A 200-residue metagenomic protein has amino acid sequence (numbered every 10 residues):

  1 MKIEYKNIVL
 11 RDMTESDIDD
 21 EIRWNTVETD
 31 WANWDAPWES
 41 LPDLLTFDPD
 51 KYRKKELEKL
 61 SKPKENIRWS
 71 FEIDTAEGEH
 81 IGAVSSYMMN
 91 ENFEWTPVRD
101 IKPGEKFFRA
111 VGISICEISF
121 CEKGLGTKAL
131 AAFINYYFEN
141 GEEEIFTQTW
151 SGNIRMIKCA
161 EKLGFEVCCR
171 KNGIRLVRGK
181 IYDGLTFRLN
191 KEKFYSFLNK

Functional and structural regions predicted by a protein language model:
M1-S119, K180-K200: GNAT-family acyltransferases
D20, A110, K128-A129, E144 (+1 more regions): Amphipathic alpha-helical recognition patches that constitute DNA-binding helices
S40, G152, R175: Positions that flank functional sites
E91, F146-T149, E166-D183: Conserved catalytic-core motifs of GNAT/GCN5-like acyltransferases
C116, T147-I157: Conserved beta-strand-loop-alpha-helix junction that forms the acyl-donor binding cleft
S119-F120, R175: PDZ/PDZ-like domain micro-motif
E122-Y136, I154-K162: Conserved acetyl-CoA-binding loop-helix of GNAT-fold acetyltransferases
